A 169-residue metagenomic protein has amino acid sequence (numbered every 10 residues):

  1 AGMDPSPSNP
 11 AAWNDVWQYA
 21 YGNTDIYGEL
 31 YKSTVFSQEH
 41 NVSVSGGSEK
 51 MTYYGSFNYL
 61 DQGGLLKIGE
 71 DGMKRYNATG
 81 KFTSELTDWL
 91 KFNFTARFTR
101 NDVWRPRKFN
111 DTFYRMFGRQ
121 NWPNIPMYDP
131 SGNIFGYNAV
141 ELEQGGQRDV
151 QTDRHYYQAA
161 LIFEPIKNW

Functional and structural regions predicted by a protein language model:
A1-V16: Conserved small-residue
Q18-N58, Q62-L65, G69, N77-R154: Flexible loop and strand-edge segments within Gram-negative outer membrane beta-barrel domains
Q158-E164: Alpha-helical support elements that line or immediately flank enzyme active sites and cofactor-binding pockets
I166-W169: Short, intrinsically disordered, charge-balanced linker/junction segments flanking boundaries in proteins
